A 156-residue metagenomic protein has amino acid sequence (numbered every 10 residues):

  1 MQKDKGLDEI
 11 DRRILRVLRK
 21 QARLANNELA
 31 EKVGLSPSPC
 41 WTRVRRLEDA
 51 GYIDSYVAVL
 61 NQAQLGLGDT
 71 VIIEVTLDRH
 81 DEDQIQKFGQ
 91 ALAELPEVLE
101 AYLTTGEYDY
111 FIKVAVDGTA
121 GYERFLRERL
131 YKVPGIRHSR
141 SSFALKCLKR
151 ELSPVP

Functional and structural regions predicted by a protein language model:
M1-P156: A compositional/biophysical signature of low hydrophobicity enriched in polar/charged and small residues
